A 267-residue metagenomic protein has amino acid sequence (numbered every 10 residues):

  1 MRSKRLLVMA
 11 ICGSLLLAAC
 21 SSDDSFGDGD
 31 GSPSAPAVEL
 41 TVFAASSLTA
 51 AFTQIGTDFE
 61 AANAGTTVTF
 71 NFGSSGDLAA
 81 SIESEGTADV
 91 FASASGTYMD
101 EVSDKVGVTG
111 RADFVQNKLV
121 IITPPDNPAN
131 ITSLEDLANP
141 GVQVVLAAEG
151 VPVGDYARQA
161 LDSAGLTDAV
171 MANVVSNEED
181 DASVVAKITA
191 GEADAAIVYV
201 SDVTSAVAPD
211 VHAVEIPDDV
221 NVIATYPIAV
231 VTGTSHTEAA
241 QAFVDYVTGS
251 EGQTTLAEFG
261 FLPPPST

Functional and structural regions predicted by a protein language model:
M1-V8: Bacterial N-terminal signal peptides that target proteins for export
L16-A19: C-terminal motif of bacterial Sec signal peptides marking the signal peptidase cleavage site
S21-A61, G76, A80, S95-G96 (+2 more regions): Exported/periplasmic ABC-transporter solute-binding proteins
L40, T66-V68, L119: Conserved beta-strand core positions
G65, T87-A88, A193: Short, high-confidence coil segments that cap the C-terminus of an alpha-helix and link into the following beta-strand
A79, E85-D113: Short beta-strand-centered segments that line the small-molecule binding cleft or hinge of alpha/beta clamshell
